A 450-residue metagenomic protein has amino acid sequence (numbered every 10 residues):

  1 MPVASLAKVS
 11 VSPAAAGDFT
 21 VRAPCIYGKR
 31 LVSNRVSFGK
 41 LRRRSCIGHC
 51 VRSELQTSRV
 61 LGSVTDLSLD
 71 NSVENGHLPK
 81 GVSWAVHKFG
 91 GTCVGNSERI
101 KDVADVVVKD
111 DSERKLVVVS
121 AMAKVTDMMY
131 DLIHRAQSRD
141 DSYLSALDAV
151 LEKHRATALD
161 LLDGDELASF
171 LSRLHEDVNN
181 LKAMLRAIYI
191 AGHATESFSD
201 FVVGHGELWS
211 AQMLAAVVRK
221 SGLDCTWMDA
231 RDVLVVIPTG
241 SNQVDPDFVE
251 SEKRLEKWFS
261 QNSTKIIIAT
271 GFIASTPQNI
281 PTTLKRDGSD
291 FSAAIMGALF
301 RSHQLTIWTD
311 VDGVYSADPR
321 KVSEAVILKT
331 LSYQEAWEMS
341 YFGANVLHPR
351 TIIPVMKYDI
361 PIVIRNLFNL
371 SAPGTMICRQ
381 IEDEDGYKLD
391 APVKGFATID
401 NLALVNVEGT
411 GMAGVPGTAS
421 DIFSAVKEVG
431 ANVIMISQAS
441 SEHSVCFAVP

Functional and structural regions predicted by a protein language model:
P2-I352: Nucleotide/pyrophosphate-binding catalytic subdomain
P2-V9, C25, L41-R43, P373-P450: A conserved regulatory-domain signal marking ACT and ACT-like small-molecule sensing domains and adjacent regulatory
S120, M228, A269-G271, W308 (+4 more regions): Generic beta-strand/beta-sheet core signal
M122-A123, D232, V311-G313, I362 (+4 more regions): Glycine-rich beta-alpha junction loops
G164-F170, L347-R350, D359-S371, V407 (+1 more regions): Flexible, glycine/charged-enriched surface loops at secondary-structure junctions
S289, S332, R365-T375: Short flexible/disordered coil segments
